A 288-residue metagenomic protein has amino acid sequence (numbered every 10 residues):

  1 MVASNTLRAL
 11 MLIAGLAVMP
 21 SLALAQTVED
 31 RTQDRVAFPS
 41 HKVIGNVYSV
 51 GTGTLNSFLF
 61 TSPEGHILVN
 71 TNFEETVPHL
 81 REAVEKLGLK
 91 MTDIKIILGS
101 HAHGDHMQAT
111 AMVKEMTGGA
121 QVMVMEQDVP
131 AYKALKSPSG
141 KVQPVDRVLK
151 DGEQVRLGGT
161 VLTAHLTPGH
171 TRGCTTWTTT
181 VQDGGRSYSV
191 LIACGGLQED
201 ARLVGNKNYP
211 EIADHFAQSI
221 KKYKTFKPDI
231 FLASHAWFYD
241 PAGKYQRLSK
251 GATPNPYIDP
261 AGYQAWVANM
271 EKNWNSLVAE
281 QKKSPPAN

Functional and structural regions predicted by a protein language model:
M1-M11: Bacterial N-terminal signal peptides that target proteins for export
A9-S21: Bacterial N-terminal signal peptides
A23-A25: Boundary at the C-terminal end of the N-terminal hydrophobic targeting segment
Q33-L87, T176-L197: Conserved beta-strand hairpin/beta-sheet module of binuclear metal-dependent hydrolase folds, prominently
N46, F60, N70, H101 (+6 more regions): Divalent metal-coordination and catalytic microenvironments
H66, F73-E75, V145, Q154-R156 (+1 more regions): Metallo-beta-lactamase
E75-P78, E85-Q154, W266: Active-site HxH/HxHxD metal-binding segment of metal-dependent hydrolases
P260-N288: C-terminal regulatory/interaction regions
